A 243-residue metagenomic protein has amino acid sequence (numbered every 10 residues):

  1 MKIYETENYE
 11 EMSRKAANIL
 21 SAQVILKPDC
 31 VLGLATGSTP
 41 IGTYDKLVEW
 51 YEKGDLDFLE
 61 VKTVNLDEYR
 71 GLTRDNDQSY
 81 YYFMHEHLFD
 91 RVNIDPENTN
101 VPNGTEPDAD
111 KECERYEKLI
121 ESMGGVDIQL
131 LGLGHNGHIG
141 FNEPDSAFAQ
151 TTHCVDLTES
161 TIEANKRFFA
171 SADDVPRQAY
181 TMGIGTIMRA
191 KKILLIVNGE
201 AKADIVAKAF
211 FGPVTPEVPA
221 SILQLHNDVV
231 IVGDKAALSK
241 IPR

Functional and structural regions predicted by a protein language model:
K2-R115, L119-S122: N-terminal active-site beta-alpha-beta segment that forms phosphate/nucleotide-binding and substrate-recognition loops
Y4, L72-Q78, Y82-E86, D90-R243: Conserved phosphate- and dinucleotide-binding cores of soluble alpha/beta proteins, encompassing both enzyme active
